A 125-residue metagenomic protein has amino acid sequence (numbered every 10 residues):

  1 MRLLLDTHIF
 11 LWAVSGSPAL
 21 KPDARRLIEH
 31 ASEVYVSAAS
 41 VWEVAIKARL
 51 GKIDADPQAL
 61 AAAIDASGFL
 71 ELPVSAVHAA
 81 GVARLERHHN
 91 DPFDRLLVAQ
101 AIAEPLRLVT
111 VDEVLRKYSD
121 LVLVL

Functional and structural regions predicted by a protein language model:
M1-V36, L50-A62, A66, E104 (+2 more regions): Short, well-structured N-terminal submotif of metal-dependent ribonuclease cores
G16-S17, K47, L85, L121: Residue-level signal for well-ordered alpha-helical positions
V36-S37, V74: Short glycine/serine/threonine-enriched helix-capping/active-site loop that flanks the nucleotide-sugar donor pocket
V44: Phosphate/NTP-binding elements of NTP-utilizing enzymes
K52, D56-A61, D65-V114, L125: Active-site neighborhoods of divalent-metal-dependent phosphate/nucleic-acid chemistry enzymes
